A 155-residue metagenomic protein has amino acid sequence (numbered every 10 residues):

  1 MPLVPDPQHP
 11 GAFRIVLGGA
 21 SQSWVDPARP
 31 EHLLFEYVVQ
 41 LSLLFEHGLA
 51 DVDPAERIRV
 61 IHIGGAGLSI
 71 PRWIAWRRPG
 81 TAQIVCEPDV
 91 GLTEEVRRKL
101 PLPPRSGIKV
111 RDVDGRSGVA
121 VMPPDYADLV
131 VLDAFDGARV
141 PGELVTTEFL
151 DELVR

Functional and structural regions predicted by a protein language model:
M1-G18: N-terminal auxiliary segments of SAM/dcSAM-dependent transferases
H9, E31-R155: The AdoMet/dcAdoMet-binding core of the Class I SAM-like
G18-G19, P30-E31: Short Gly/aromatic-enriched secondary-structure transition segments
A20-W24, F135-A138: A short, flexible beta-alpha/helix-coil linker loop
D26-A28: Segments forming oxygen-rich coordination pockets for charged ligands
